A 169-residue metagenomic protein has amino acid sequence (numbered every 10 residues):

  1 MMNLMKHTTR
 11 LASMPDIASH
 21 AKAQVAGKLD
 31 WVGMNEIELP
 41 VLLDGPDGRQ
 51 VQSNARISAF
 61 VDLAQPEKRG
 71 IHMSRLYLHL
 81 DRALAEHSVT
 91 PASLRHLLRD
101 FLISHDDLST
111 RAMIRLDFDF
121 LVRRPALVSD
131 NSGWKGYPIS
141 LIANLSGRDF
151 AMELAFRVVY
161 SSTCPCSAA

Functional and structural regions predicted by a protein language model:
M2-A169: N-terminal intrinsically disordered, cationic/polar leader segments that include organellar targeting peptides
